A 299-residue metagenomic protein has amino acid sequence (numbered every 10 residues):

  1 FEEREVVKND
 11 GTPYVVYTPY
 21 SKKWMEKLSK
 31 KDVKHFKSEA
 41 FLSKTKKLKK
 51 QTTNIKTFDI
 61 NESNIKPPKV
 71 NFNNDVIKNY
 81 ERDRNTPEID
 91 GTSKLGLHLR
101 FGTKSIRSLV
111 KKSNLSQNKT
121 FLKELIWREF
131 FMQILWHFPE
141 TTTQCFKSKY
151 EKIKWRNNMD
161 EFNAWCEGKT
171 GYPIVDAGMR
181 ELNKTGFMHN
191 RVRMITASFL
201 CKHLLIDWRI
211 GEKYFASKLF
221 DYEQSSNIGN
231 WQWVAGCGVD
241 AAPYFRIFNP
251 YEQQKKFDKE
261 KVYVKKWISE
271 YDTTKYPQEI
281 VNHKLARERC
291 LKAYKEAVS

Functional and structural regions predicted by a protein language model:
F1-E3, R82, N249-Q253: Short alpha-helical segments and helix-capping/turn motifs at coil-helix boundaries
F1-K22, G236: Active-site neighborhoods of enzyme catalytic cores
E2-E3, T12-P13, N227-G229, Y244 (+2 more regions): Generic structural motif recognizing short loop/turn segments at the entrances and edges of beta-strands
V7, Y17, Y80, W155 (+4 more regions): Short clusters of hydrophobic/aromatic residues that line enzyme substrate/ligand-binding pockets
T12-Y150, Q253-S299: Glycine/tryptophan-enriched, flexible segments
G91-K265: Active-site-proximal binding-pocket segments
